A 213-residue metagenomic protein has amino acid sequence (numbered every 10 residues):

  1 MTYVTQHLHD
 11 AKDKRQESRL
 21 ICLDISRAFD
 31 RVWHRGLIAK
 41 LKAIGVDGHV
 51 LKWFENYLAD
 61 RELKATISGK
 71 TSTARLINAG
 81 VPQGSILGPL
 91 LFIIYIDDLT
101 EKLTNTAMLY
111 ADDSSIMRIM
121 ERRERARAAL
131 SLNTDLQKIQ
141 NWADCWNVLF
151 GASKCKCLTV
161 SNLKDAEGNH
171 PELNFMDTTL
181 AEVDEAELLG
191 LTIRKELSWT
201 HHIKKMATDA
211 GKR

Functional and structural regions predicted by a protein language model:
M1-D13, A126-W146, G211: Inter-domain linker/hinge segments that demarcate the starts of reverse transcriptase and RNase H-type modules
M1-P82: Conserved pre-catalytic core of RNA-dependent polymerases
M1-T2, S18-C22, A65-L91, M117-R123 (+3 more regions): Short, conserved non-catalytic motifs in the polymerase core
V4, D24, L41, F54 (+11 more regions): Mobile genetic element proteins and their domesticated derivatives, centered on retroelements and DNA transposons
D13, P89-R118: Active-site palm subdomain of RNA-directed nucleic acid polymerases
A28-G45, N105, S115-D144: Catalytic palm subdomain of template-directed nucleic-acid polymerases, centered on the conserved carboxylate motif
G69, T134, L149-E185: Short, conserved micro-motifs composed of acidic
D177-R213: Basic, alpha-helical interaction scaffolds
